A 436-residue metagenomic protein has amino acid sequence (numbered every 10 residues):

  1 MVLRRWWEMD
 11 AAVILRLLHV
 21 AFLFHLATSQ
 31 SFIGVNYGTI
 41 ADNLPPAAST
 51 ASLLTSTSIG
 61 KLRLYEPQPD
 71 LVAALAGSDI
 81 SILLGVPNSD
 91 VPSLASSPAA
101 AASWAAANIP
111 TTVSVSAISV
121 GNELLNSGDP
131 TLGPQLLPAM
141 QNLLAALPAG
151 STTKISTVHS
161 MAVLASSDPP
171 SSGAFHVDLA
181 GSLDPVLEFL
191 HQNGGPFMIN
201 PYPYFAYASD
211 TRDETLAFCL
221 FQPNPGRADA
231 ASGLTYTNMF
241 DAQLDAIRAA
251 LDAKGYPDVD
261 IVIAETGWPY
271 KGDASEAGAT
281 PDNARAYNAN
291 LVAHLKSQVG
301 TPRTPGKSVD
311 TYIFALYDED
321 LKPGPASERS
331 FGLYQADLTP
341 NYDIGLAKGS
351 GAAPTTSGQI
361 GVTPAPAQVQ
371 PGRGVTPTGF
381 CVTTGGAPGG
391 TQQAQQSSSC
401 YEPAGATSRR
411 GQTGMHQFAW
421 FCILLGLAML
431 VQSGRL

Functional and structural regions predicted by a protein language model:
M1-A21, R409-C422, S433-L436: Classical eukaryotic N-terminal signal peptides for Sec-dependent ER targeting/secretion, especially the positively
V2-W6, D10-K61: Boundary/entry segment of secreted carbohydrate-active catalytic domains
L3-W7, D337-A365, W420-L436: C-terminal helix/juxtamembrane-tail motif
N36-N108: N-terminal carbohydrate-binding/catalytic regions of secreted carbohydrate-active enzymes
A48, S52, T57, P69 (+6 more regions): Amphipathic alpha-helical interface elements that mediate macromolecular binding in regulatory proteins
A106-A230, L234, N238-D241, A246-A274 (+4 more regions): Active-site region of glycoside hydrolase catalytic domains
D252, D260-Y287, L291-V292, S408-Q417 (+1 more regions): C-terminal, well-structured subdomains that either form a transmembrane helix-short loop-helix hairpin in multi-pass
G351-A352, T356-W420: C-terminal GPI-anchoring signal of eukaryotic secretory precursors
